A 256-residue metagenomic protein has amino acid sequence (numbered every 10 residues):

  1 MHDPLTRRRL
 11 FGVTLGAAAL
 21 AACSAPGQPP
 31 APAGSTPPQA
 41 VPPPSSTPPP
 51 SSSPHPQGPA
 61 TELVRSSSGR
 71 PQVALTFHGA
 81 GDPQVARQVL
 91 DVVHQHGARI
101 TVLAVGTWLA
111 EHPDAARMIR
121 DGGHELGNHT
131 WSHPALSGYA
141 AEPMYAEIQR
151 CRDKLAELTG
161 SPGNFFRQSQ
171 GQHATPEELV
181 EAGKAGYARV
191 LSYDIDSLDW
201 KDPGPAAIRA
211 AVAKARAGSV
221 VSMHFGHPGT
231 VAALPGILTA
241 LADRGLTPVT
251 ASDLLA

Functional and structural regions predicted by a protein language model:
M1-A18: N-terminal secretory signal peptides and thylakoid transit peptides that target proteins across membranes
T6, G69-R70, H96, G122 (+3 more regions): Residue-level preference for short coil/turn positions at secondary-structure junctions
T6, T14, T76, A86 (+5 more regions): Ser/Thr-centric signal marking residues that sit in or immediately flank functional binding/regulatory motifs
C23-P32: Bacterial lipoprotein signal-peptidase II cleavage site
P38-P50, H55-G69, H96, L109-E111 (+1 more regions): C-terminal domain-boundary segment and adjacent tail
S52-Y139, P143-E147, K154: Active-site beta->alpha N-cap acidic-glycine motif
Q88, P134-A242, L246-T247, S252-A256: Catalytic domains of cell-wall/extracellular-matrix polysaccharide-remodeling enzymes, centered on de-N-acetylation
